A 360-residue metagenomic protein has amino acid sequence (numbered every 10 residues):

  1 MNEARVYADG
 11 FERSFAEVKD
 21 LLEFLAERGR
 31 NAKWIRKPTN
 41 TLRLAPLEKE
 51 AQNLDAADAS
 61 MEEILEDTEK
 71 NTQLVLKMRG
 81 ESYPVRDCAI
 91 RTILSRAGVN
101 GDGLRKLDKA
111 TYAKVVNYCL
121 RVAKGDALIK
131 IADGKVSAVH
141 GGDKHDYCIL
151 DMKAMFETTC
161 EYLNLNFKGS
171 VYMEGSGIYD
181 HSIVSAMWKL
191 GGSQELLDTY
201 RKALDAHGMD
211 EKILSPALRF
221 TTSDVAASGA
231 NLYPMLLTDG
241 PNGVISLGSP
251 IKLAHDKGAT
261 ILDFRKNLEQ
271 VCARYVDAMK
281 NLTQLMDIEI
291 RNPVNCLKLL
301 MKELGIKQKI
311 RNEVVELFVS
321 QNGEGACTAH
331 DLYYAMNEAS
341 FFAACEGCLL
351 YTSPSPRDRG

Functional and structural regions predicted by a protein language model:
M1-T158: Feature for intrinsically disordered/low-complexity regulatory segments and propeptides
I149-T158, N164-S353, R357: Intrinsic disorder/low-complexity polar-acidic segments
G360: Extracytoplasmic/periplasm-facing segments of secreted or lipoprotein envelope proteins
